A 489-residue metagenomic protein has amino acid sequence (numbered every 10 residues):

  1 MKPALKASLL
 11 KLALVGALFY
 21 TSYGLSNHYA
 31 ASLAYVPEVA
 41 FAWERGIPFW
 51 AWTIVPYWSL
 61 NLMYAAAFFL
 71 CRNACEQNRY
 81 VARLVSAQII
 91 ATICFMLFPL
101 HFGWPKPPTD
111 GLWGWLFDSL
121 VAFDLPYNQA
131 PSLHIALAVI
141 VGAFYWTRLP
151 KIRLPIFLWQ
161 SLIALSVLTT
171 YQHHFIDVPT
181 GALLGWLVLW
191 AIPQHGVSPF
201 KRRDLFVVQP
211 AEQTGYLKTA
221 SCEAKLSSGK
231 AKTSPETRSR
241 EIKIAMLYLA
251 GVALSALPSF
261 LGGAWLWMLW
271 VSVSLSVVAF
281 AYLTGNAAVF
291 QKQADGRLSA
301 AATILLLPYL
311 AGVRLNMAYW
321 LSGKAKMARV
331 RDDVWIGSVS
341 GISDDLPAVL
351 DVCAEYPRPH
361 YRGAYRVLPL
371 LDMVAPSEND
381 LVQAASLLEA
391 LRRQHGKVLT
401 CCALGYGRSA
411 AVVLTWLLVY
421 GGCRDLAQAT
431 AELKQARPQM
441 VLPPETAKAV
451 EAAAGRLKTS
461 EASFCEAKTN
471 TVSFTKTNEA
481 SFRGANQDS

Functional and structural regions predicted by a protein language model:
M1-L5, V197-R240: Membrane-interfacial, low-structure loops and terminal tails that flank and connect transmembrane helices in multi-pass
M1-M63, P107-P108, F117, G285-L298: N-terminal transmembrane-helix/juxtamembrane module of multi-pass inner/ER membrane proteins
Y20-T21, Q88-M96, L158-Y171, G251-L257 (+2 more regions): Aromatic-anchored segments of alpha-helical transmembrane domains
A30-W43, L70-L154, Q160-A164, L187-L189 (+6 more regions): Membrane-interface loops
I54-A67, H134-I140: Hydrophobic alpha-helical transmembrane segments
W113-L120, R314-T400, L404, T415-A454: Cysteine-based protein phosphatase catalytic domain of the PTP/DSP
L137-A138, H173-P193: Alpha-helical transmembrane segments that form the membrane-embedded catalytic/substrate-binding core of multi-pass
I244-Y361, L442-K458: Cys-based phosphatase fold recognition centered on the PTP superfamily
